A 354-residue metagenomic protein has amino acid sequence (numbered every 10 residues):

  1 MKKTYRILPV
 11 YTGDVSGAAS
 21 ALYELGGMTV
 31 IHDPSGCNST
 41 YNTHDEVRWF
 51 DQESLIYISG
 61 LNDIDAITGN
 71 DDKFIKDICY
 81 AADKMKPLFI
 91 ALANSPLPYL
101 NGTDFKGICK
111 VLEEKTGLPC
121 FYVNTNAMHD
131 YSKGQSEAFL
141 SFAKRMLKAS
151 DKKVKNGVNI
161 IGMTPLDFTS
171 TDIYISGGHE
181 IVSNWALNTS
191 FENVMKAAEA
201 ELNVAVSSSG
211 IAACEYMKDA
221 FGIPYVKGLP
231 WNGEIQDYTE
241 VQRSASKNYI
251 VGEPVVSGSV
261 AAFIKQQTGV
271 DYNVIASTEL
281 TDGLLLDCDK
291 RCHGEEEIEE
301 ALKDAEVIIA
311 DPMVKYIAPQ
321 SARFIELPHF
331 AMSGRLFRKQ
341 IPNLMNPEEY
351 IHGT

Functional and structural regions predicted by a protein language model:
M1-T354: An N-terminal assembly and electron-transfer interface module characteristic of large anaerobic redox and radical
